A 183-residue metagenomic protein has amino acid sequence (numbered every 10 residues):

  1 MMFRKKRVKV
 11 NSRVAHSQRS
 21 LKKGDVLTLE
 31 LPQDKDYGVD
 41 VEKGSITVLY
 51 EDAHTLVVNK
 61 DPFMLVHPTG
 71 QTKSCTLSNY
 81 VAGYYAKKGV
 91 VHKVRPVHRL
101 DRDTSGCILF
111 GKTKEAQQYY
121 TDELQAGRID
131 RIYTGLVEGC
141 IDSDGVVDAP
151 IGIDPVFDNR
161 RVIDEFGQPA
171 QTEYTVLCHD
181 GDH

Functional and structural regions predicted by a protein language model:
M1-H183: RNA pseudouridine synthases
